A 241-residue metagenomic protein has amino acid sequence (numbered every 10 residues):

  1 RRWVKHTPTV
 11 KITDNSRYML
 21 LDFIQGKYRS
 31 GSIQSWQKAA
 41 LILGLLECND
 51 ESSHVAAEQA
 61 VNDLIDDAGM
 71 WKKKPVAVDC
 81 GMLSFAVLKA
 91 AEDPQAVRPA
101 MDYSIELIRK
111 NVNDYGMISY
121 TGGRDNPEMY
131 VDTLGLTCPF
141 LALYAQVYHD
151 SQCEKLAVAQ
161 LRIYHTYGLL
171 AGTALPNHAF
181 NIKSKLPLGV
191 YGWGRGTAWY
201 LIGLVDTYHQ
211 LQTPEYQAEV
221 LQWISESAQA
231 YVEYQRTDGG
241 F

Functional and structural regions predicted by a protein language model:
R2-G31, S52-K73, A96-S119, S151-N177 (+1 more regions): Long, well-ordered core segments of solenoidal/helical folds
L21-K27, G81-A91, I118-T133, T173-G196 (+1 more regions): Carbohydrate-binding/catalytic loop surfaces
S30, K72, N126, Q146 (+1 more regions): Generic anion/oxyanion-binding catalytic loop in active/binding sites
Q34-E47, P75-A91, M129-Q146, G192-H209: Well-ordered alpha-helical segments within folded domains of soluble proteins
E51, D93, V147, Y167 (+1 more regions): Alpha-solenoid helical repeat scaffolds
S53, V97, N126, T133 (+4 more regions): Residue-level preference for long, well-ordered alpha-helices that form the structural scaffold of enzyme catalytic
D125, A142-L143, R162-I163: Short acidic/polar capping segments at secondary-structure boundaries
Y144-K155, T207-A218: Inter-helical turn/loop segments and adjacent helix faces that build the functional surface of alpha-helical bundle
